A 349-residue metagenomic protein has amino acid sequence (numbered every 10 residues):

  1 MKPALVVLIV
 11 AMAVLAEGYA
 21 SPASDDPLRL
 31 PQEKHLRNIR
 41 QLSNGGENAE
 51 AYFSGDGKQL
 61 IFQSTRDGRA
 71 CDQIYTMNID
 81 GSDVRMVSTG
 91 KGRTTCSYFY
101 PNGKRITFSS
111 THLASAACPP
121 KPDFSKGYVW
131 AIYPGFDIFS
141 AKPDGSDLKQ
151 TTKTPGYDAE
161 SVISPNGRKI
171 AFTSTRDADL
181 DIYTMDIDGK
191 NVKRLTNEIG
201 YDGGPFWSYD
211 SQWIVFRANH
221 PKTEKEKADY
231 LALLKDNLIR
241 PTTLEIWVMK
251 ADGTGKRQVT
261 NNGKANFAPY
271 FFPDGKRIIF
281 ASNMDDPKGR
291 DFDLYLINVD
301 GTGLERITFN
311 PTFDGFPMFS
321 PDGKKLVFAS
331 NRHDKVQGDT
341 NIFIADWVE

Functional and structural regions predicted by a protein language model:
S21-R37, F136: Blade/loop signatures of beta-propeller domains
P27-R29, R37-A70: Beta-strand-rich domains and repeat architectures in extracellular enzymes and scaffolds, especially beta-propellers
N38-I39, S82-R85, Y128, S146-Q150 (+3 more regions): Predominantly a core beta-strand signature of beta-propeller blades across repeat-based propeller domains
N44-E47, S64-I74, T89-T94, S109-I138 (+9 more regions): A flexible loop/linker signature enriched in serine peptidases of the S9 family
G55-D56, P101-N102, P165-N166, Y209-D210 (+2 more regions): Residue-level detector of Asp-centered blade-edge/turn motifs that repeat once per structural unit in beta-propeller
L60-I61, I106, I170, I214 (+2 more regions): Hydrophobic beta-strand positions that form the internal "hydrophobic ladder" of WD40/Gbeta-like beta-propeller blades
N78-S82, K142-S146, D186-K190, K250-T254 (+2 more regions): Short loop/turn segments that connect beta-strands within beta-propeller blades
